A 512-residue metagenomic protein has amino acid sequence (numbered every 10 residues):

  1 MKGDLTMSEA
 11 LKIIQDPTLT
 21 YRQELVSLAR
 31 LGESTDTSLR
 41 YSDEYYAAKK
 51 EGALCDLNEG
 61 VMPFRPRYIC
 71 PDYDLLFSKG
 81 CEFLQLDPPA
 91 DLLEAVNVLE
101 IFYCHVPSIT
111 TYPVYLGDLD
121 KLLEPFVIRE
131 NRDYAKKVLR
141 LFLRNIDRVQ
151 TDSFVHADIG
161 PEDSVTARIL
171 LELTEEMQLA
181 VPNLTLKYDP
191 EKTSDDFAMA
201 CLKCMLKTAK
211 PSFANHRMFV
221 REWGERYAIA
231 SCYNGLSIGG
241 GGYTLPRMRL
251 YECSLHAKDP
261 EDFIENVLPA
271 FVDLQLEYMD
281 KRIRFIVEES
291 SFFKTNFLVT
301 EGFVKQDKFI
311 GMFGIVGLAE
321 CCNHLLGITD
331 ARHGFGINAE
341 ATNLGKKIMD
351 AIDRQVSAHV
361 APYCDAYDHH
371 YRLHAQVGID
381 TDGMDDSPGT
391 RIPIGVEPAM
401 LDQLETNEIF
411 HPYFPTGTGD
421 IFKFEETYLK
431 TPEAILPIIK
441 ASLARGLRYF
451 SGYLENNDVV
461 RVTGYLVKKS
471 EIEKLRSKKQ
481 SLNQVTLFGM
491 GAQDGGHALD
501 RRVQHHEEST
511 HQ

Functional and structural regions predicted by a protein language model:
K2-D307, I328, G334-N338, S357 (+1 more regions): Conserved catalytic cores of very large enzyme subunits
V114, K305-C321: Conserved phosphate/anionic-ligand binding catalytic regions in large, soluble enzymes, centered on
P269, D273-L276, V316, K346 (+1 more regions): Generic structural signal for well-ordered, non-transmembrane alpha-helical segments in soluble/cytosolic regions
E320-I328: Well-ordered alpha-helical scaffold segments within catalytic/enzyme domains
R332-Q355: Short secondary-structure subsegments characteristic of cysteine-rich extracellular domains
